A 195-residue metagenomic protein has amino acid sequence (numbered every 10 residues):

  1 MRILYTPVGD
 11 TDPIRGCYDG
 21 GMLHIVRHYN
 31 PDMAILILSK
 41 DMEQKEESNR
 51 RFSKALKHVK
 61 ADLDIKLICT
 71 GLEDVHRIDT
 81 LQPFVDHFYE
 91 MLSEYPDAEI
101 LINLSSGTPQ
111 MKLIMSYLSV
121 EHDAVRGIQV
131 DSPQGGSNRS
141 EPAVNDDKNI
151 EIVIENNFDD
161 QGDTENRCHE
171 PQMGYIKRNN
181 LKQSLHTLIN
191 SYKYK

Functional and structural regions predicted by a protein language model:
M1-L101, P109-K195: Long, low-complexity, Lys/Arg-enriched
